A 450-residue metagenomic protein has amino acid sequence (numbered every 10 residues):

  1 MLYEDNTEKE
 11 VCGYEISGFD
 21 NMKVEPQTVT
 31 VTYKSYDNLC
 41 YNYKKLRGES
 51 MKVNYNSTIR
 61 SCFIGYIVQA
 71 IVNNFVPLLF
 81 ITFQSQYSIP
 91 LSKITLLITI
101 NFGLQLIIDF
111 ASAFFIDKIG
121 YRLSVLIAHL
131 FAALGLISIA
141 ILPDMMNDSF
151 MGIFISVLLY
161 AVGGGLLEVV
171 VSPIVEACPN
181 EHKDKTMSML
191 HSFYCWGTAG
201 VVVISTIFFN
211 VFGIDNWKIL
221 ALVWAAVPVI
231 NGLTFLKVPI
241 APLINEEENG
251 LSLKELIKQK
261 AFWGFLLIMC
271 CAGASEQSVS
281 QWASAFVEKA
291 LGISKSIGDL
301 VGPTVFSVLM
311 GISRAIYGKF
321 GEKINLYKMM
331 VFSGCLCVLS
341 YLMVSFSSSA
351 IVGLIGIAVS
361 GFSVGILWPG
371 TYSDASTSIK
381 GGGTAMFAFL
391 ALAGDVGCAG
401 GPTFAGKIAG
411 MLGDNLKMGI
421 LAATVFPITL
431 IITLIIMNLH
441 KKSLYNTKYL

Functional and structural regions predicted by a protein language model:
V76-P77, K260-T304, V308: Extracytoplasmic gate region of multi-pass secondary transporters
L96-F114, T304-I316: Central cavity-lining transmembrane alpha-helices of secondary-active solute carriers, predominantly the Major
I108-Y121, S313-N325, A409: Helix-to-loop junctions at the C-terminal end of transmembrane segments in multipass secondary transporters
L130-N147, L336-S348: C-terminal ends and interior cores of transmembrane alpha-helices in multi-pass membrane transporters/permeases
L166-P179, I366-I379: Intracellular juxtamembrane helix-capping segments at the cytosolic ends of symmetry-related transmembrane helices
K185-V203, A388-G401: Glycine-rich segments within core transmembrane alpha-helices of 12-TM secondary carriers
M189-I240: Helix-loop-helix hairpin linking two adjacent transmembrane segments in secondary transporters
